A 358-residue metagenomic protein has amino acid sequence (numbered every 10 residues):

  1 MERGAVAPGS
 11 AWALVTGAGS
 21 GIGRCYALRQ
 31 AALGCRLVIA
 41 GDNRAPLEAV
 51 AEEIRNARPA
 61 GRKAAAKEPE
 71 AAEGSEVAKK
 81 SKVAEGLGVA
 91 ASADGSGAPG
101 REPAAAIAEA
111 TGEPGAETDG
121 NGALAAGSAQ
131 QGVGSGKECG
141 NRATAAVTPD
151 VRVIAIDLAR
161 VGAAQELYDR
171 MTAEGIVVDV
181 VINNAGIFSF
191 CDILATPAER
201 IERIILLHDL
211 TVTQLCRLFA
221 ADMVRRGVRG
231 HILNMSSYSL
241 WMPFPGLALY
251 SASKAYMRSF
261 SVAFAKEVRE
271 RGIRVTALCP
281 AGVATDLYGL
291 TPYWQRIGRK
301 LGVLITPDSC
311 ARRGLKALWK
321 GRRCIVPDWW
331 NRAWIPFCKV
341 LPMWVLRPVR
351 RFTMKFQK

Functional and structural regions predicted by a protein language model:
G17-S20: Conserved glycine-rich cofactor-binding loop
C35-A49: Conserved glycine-rich Rossmann-like NAD(P)H-binding loop of the short-chain dehydrogenase/reductase
N184-S189: Conserved NAD(P)H cofactor-binding loop of Rossmann-fold oxidoreductase domains
D192-L194, R200-I204: Substrate-binding pocket helix/loop in short-chain dehydrogenase/reductase
C216, S253: Active-site helix of classical SDR
S237: Residue(s) in the substrate-gating loop at a strand-loop-helix junction that position the organic substrate next
K266-W330: SDR active-site lid
